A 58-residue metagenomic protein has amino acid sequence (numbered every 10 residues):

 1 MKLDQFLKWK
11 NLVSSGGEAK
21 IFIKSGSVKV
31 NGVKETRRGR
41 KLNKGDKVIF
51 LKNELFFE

Functional and structural regions predicted by a protein language model:
M1-K44: A basic, amphipathic helix-loop patch mediating RNA/tRNA/ribosome contacts
N53-E58: Short, Lys/Arg- and Gly-enriched loop/turn segments at beta-strand edges
